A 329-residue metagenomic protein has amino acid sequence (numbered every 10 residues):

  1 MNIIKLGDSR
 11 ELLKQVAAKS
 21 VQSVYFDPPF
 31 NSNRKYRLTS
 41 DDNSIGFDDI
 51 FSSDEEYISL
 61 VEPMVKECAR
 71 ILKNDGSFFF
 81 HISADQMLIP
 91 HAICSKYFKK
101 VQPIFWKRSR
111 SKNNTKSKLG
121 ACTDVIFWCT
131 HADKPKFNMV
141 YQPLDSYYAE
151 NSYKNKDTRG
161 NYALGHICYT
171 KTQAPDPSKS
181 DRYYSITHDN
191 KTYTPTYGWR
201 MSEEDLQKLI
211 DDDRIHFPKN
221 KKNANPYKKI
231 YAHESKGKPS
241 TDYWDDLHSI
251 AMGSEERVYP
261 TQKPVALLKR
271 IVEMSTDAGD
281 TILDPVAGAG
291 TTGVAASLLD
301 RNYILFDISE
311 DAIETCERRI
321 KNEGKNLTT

Functional and structural regions predicted by a protein language model:
M1-E317, N322-N326: Core catalytic lobe of class I
